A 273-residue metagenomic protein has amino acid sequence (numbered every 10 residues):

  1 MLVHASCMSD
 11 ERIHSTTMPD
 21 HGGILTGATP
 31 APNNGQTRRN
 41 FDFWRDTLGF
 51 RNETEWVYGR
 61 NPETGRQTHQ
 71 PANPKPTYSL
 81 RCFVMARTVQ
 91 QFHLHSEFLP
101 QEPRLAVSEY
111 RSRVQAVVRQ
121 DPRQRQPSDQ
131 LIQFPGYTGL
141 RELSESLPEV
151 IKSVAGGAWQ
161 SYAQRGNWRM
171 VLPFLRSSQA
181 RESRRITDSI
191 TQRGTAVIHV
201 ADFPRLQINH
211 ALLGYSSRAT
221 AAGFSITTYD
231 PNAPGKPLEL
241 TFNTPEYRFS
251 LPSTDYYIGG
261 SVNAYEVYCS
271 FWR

Functional and structural regions predicted by a protein language model:
M1-V3: Bacterial N-terminal signal peptides
I13, M18-L25, R205-N209, R218-R273: Cys-His-centered catalytic/binding microenvironment captured across papain-like cysteine peptidases and homologous
T26-G27, A31: Intrinsically disordered, low-complexity, compositionally biased regions/tails
P32-R176: Cysteine-nucleophile protease catalytic domains, especially the papain-like/related folds used in DUB/UBL proteases
Y58, Y78, Y110, Y137 (+6 more regions): Sequence-level detector for tyrosine residue identity
F174-A219: Active-site-adjacent substructure of cysteine-protease-like catalytic cores
